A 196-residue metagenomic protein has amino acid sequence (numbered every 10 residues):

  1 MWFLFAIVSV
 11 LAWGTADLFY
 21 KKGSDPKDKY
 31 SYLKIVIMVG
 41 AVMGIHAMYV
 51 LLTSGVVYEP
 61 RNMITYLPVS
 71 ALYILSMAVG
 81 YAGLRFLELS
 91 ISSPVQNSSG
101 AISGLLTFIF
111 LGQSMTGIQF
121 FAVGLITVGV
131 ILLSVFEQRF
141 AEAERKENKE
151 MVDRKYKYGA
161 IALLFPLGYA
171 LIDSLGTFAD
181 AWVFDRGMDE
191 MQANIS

Functional and structural regions predicted by a protein language model:
M1-V8, A101-L171: Juxtamembrane helix-loop boundary signature in multi-pass membrane transporters
W2-S9, M48-L51, G55-V79, Y158-L171: Loop-to-transmembrane-helix transition segments
V10, G14, L18, M48 (+7 more regions): Hydrophobic/small/kink-forming positions within alpha-helical transmembrane segments of polytopic membrane proteins
T15-D28, I74-I91, I131-A141: C-terminal ends of transmembrane helices
T15-V42, V56, I172-S196: Juxtamembrane helix-loop-helix junctions in multi-pass membrane proteins
D28-M38, E88-S99, A122-V123, G159-G168: Cytoplasmic-side transmembrane-helix entry/capping segments in multi-pass membrane proteins
L51-M63, F108, G112-G117, T177-Q192: Membrane-interface helix termini and inter-helical loops of multi-pass transporters
P68-Y73, Y81-L133, Q192-S196: Specific alpha-helical transmembrane segments that line the substrate/conduction pathway and gating interfaces
